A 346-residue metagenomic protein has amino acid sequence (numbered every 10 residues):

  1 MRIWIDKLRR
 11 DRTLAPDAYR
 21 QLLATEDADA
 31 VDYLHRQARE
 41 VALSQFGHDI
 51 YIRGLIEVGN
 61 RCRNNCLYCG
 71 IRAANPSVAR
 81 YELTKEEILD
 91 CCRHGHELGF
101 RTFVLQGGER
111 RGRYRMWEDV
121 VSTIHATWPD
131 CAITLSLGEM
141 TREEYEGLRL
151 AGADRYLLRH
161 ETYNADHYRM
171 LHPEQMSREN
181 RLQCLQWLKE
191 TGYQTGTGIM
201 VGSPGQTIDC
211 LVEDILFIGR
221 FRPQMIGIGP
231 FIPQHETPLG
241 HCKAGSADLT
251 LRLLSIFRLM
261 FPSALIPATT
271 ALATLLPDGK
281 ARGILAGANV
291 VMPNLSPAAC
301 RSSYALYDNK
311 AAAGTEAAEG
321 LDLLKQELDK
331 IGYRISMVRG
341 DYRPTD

Functional and structural regions predicted by a protein language model:
M1-D29, H96, G219-D346: Auxiliary Fe-S-binding modules of radical SAM enzymes
A38, C66, L105, L158 (+4 more regions): Conserved, mostly hydrophobic/aromatic
S44-E87: Canonical Radical SAM [4Fe-4S] cluster-binding loop centered on the CxxxCxxC motif and its immediate flanking residues
R53-I56, P76, V104-R115, D166 (+2 more regions): Glycine-rich, proline-tolerant flexible connector loops at the mouths of alpha/beta enzymes
G54, C92, W117-S122, Y145 (+5 more regions): Generic structural signal for well-ordered alpha-helices, preferentially at hydrophobic/aromatic core positions
A73-L89, G95-M116, V120-L185, Q194-V201 (+1 more regions): Core AdoMet radical
F103, R110-G112, C184-D209, I228-G245 (+1 more regions): Conserved strand-turn element in the central/C-terminal portion of the radical SAM core barrel that lines
T141-L148, P204-I218, T274-L285: Catalytic cores of alpha/beta
